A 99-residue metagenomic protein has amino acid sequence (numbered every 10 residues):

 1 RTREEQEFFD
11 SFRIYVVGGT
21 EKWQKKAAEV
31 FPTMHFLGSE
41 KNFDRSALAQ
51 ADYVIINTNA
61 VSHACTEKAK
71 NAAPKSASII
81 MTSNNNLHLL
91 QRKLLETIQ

Functional and structural regions predicted by a protein language model:
T2-F43: Redox- and metal-dependent alpha/beta enzyme cores, enriched for Fe-S-associated oxidoreductases and cofactor-handling
A27-F31, T66-A73: Short, aromatic/basic amphipathic alpha-helical patches
S39-S46, K70, I79-M81: An anionic, turn-rich surface loop/hairpin at beta-sheet edges that serves as a generic interaction/coordination patch
A49-Q50: Alpha-helix C-terminal capping/helix-to-coil transition sites in glycosyltransferase folds
T58: Glycine-rich, N-terminal phosphate-binding loop of Rossmann-like dinucleotide-binding domains
S62-A64: Short glycine-rich, flexible loops that bind phosphorylated cofactors or substrates
P74-Q99: Ser/Thr/Gly-rich flexible loops in soluble cytosolic domains mediating phosphotransfer, phosphorylation
